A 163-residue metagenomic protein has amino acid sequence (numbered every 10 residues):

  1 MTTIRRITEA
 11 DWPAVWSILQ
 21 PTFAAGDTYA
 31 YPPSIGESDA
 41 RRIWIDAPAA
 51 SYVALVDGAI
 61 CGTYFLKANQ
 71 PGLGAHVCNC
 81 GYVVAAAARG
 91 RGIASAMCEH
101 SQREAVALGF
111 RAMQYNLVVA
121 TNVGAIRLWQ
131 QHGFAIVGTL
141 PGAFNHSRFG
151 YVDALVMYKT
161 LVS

Functional and structural regions predicted by a protein language model:
T2-V15: A short beta-loop-alpha structural element at the N-terminal edge of CoA-dependent acyl/N-acetyltransferase catalytic
E9, A25-A87, C98-H100, E104 (+1 more regions): Acetyl-CoA-dependent GNAT
V15, L19, A40: Hydrophobic pocket/interface hotspot
A49, V152-V156: Short hydrophobic/aromatic beta-strand or adjacent loop that forms the aromatic wall/cage of a ligand/substrate-binding
R89, Y115-A125, F144-N145: Conserved beta-strand-loop-alpha-helix junction that forms the acyl-donor binding cleft
G90-A105, I126-Q131: Conserved acetyl-CoA-binding loop-helix of GNAT-fold acetyltransferases
A105-V118: Conserved GNAT acetyl-CoA-binding A-motif
Q130-L140: Conserved acetyl-CoA-binding loop of GNAT-fold acetyltransferases
